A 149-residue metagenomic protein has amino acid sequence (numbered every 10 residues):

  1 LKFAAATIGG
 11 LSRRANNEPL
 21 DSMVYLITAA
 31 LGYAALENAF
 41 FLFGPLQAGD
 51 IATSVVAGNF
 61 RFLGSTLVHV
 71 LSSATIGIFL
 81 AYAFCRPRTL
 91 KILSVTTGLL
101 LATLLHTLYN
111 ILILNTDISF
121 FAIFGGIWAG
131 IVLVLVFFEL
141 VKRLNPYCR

Functional and structural regions predicted by a protein language model:
L1-R149: Hydrophobic alpha-helical segments at protein termini of multi-pass membrane proteins
